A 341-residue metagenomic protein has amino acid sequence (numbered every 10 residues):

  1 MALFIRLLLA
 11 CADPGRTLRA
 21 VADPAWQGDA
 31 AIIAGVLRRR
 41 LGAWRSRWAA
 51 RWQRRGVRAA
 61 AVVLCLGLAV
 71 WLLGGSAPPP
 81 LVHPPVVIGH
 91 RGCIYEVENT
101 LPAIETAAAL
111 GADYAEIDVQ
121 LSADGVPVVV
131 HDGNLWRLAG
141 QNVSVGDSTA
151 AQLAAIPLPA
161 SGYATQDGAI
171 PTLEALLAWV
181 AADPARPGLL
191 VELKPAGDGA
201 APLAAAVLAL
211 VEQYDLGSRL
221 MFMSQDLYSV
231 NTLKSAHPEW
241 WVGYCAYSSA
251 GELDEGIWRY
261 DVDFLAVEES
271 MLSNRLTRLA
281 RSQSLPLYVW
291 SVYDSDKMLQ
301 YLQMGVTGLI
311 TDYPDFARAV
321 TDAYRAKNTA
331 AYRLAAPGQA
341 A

Functional and structural regions predicted by a protein language model:
M1-W52: Juxtamembrane transition segments at transmembrane-helix termini in multipass membrane proteins
R40-Q53, R58, G243-A341: C-terminal active-site rim and adjoining tail of enzyme catalytic domains
V57-L72: Hydrophobic membrane-insertion alpha-helices, especially the h-region of bacterial N-terminal signal peptides
G74-Y95: Ser/Thr/Pro/Gly-rich low-complexity linker/stalk segments immediately outside membranes or between
V86-I88, Y114, R186-L190, R219-F222 (+4 more regions): Structural preference for beta-strand elements that scaffold enzyme active sites
H90, A107, D118, L153 (+8 more regions): Conserved, mostly hydrophobic/aromatic
A103-L121, W258-L265: Catalytic domains of carbohydrate-active enzymes, especially glycoside hydrolases
H131-W241, Q283: Metal-dependent phosphodiesterase/phospholipase catalytic core, i.e., the His/Asp/Glu-rich active-site region
